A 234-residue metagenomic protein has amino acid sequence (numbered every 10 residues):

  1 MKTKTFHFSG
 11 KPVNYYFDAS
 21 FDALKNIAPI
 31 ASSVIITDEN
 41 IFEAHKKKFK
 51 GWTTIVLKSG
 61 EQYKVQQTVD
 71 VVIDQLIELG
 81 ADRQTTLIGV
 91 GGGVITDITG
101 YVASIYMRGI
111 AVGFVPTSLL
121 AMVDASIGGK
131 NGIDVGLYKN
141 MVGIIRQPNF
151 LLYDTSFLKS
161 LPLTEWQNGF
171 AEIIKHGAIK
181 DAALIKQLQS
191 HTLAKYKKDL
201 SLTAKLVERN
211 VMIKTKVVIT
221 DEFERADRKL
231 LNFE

Functional and structural regions predicted by a protein language model:
M1-T86, K175: ATP/NTP phosphate-donor binding region
T5-H7, L79, S104, N140-G143: Short secondary-structure boundary/capping segments
G93: Acidic-aromatic/histidine active-site loop/patch
I98: Rossmann-like NAD(P)(H) cofactor-binding subdomain of soluble oxidoreductases
Y101, M107-A194: A glycine/threonine-rich phosphate-anchoring loop and its flanking beta-alpha core in nucleotide/phosphate-binding
K195-E234: Active-site segments that bind and position negatively charged phosphate/pyrophosphate groups
